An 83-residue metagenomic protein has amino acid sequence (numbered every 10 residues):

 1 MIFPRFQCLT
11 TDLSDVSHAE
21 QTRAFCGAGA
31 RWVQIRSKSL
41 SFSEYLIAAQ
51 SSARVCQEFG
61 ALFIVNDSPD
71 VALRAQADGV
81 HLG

Functional and structural regions predicted by a protein language model:
M1-L82: Conserved N-terminal beta1-alpha1 strand-loop-helix module at the mouth
